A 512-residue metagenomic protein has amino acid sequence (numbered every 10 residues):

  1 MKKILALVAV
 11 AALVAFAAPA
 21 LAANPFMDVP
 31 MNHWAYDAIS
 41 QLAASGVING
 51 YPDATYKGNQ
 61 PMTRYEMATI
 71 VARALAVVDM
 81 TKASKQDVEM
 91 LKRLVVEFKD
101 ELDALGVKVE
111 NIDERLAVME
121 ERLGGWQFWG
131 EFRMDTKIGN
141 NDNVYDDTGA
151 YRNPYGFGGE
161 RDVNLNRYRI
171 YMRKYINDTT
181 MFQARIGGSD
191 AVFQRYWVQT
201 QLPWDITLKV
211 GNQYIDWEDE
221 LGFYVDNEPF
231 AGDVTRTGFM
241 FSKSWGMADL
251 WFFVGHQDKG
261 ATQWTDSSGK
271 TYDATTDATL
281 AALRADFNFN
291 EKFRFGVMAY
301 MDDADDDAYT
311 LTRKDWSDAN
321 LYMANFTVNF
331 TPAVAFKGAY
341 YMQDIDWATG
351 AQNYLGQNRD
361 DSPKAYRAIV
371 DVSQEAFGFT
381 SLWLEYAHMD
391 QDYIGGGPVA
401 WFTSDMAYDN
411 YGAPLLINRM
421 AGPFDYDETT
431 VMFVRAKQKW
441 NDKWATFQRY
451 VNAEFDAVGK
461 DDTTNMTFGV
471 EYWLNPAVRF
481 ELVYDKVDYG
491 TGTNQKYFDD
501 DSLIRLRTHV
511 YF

Functional and structural regions predicted by a protein language model:
M1-I4: Positively charged n-region of N-terminal signal peptides that target proteins for export
A6-R133, N140-Y145: N-terminal periplasmic/intermembrane-space "pro-region" immediately following the signal or transit peptide
M31, A44, D53, A72 (+17 more regions): Disulfide-stabilized cysteine-rich extracellular repeat microdomains
A38, Q194, Y411-G412: Residues within well-ordered alpha-helices
T55-G58, N140-E160, F293, A299-F512: Outer-membrane beta-barrel pore domains
M67, F230-G232, D425-T430: Outer-membrane beta-barrel signature, preferentially recognizing the C-terminal barrel domain of Gram-negative
L116-V118, R122, Y171, R435 (+1 more regions): Secretion/assembly modules of Gram-negative surface proteins
G125-Q127, E131-I138, F157-K270, T275-V297 (+3 more regions): Outer membrane beta-barrel
